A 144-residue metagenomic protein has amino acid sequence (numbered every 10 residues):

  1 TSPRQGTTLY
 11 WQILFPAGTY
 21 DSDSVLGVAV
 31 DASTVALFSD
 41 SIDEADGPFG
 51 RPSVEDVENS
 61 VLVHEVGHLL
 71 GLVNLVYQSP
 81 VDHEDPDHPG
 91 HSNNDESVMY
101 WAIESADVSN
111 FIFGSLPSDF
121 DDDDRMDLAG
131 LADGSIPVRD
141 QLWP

Functional and structural regions predicted by a protein language model:
T1, D124-L128, V138-R139: Generic structural signal of hydrophobic/aromatic residues within well-ordered alpha-helices of folded domains
T1-V63, L69-E84: Metzincin-family zinc-dependent endopeptidase catalytic domain
T7, V28-V30, H91, S115 (+2 more regions): Intrinsically disordered, low-complexity regions
D31-L37, I112-F120, Q141: Short, exposed beta-strand "edge-strand" segments with a Pro/Gly-rich flavor and a Y/T-containing core
P48-L131: The catalytic-center signature of Zn2+-dependent metalloproteases
G130-P144: Pan-zinc metallopeptidase signature
